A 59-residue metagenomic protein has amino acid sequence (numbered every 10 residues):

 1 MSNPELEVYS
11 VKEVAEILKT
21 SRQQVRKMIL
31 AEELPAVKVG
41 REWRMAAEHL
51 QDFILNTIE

Functional and structural regions predicted by a protein language model:
M1, L50-E59: A short, Lys/Arg-enriched interface patch at domain edges and termini
M1-E7: A detector for short, charged/polar N-terminal pre-domain segments
V11-K12, V37: Residues within the helices of the helix-turn-helix
A15: The alpha-helix within a helix-turn-helix
L18-R44: Major-groove DNA-recognition helix of helix-turn-helix-type DNA-binding domains
